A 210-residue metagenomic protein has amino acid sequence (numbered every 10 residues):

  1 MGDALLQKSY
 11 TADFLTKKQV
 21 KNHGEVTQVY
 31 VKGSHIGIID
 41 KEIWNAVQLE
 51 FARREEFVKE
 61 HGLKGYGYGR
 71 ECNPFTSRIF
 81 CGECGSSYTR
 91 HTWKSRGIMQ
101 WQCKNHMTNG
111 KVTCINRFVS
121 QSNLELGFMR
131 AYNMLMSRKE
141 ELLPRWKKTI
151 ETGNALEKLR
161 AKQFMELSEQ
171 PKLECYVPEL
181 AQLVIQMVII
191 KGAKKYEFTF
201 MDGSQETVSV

Functional and structural regions predicted by a protein language model:
M1-F164, Y176, M187, K191-V210: Conserved catalytic breakage-reunion loop centered on the nucleophilic residue
